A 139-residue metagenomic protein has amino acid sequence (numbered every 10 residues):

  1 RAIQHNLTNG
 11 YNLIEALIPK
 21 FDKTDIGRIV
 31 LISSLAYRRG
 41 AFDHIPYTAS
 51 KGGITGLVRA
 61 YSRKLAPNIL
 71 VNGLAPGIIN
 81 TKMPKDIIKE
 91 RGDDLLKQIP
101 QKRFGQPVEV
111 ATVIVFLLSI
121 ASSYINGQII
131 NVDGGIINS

Functional and structural regions predicted by a protein language model:
R1-Y11, V30, Y47, I54: Catalytic Tyr-X3-Lys loop
I14, S50, V58: Active-site helix of classical SDR
P19, S62-P67, S123: Alpha-helical segment proximal to the catalytic Tyr-Lys
S34: Residue(s) in the substrate-gating loop at a strand-loop-helix junction that position the organic substrate next
R39, V115, N126-S139: Short C-terminal tail/terminal secondary-structure segment of NAD(P)H-dependent dehydrogenase/reductase domains
R39-I45, K102, I120: Active-site loop immediately N-terminal to the catalytic Tyr-X3-Lys motif of short-chain dehydrogenase/reductase
G40-T48, A60, I87: Active-site loop-to-helix junction immediately N-terminal to the catalytic Tyr of the SDR YXXXK motif in Rossmann-fold
I99-V110: A conserved structural motif in NAD(P)-dependent oxidoreductases
